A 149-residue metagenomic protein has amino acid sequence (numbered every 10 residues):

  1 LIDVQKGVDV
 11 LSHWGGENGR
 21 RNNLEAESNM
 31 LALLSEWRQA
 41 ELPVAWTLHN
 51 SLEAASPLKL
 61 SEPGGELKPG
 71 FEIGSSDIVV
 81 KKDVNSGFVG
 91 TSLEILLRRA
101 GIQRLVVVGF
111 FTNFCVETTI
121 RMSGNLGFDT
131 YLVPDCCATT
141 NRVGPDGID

Functional and structural regions predicted by a protein language model:
L1-I78: Active-site acidic carboxylates
L31-A40, P57-D149: Active-site-adjacent betaalpha module
